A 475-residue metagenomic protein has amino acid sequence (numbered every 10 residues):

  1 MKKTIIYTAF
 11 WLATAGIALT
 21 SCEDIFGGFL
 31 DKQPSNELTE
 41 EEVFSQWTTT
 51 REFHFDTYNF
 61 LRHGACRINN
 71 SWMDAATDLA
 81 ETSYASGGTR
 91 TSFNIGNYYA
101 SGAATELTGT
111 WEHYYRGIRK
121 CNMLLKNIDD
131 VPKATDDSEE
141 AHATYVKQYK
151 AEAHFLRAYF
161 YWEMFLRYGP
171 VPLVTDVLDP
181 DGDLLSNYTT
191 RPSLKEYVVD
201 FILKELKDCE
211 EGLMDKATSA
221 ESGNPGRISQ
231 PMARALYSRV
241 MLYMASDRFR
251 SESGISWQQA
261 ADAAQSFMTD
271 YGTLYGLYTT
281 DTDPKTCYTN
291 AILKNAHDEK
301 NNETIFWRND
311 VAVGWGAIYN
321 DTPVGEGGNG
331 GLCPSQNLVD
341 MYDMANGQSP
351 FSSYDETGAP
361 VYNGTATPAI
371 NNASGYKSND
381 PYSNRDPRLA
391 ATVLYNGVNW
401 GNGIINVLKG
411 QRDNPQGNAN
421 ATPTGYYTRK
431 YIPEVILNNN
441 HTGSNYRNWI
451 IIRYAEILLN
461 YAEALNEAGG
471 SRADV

Functional and structural regions predicted by a protein language model:
M1-P34: Bacterial Sec-dependent N-terminal signal peptides
C22-M73, S383: Membrane-proximal, proline-rich intrinsically disordered regions
E42-T48, R90-Y99, A103-H113, G276-Y454 (+1 more regions): Elongated scaffold/linker segments in the mid-to-C-terminal portions of large proteins
Q46-G64, G87-Y168, N187-D200, K204-S222 (+9 more regions): Conserved, well-structured interaction surfaces
A134-K147, F249-I255, A468-D474: Structural helix-adjacent loops and short alpha-helical linkers that scaffold large soluble proteins
M164, P170, D179, K195-E196 (+1 more regions): Aromatic-lined, polymer-binding surfaces characteristic of secreted/periplasmic polysaccharide-degrading enzymes
F165-L166, P172, A217, V240-E252 (+1 more regions): Short coil/turn linking the two alpha-helices of tandem helical-hairpin repeats
